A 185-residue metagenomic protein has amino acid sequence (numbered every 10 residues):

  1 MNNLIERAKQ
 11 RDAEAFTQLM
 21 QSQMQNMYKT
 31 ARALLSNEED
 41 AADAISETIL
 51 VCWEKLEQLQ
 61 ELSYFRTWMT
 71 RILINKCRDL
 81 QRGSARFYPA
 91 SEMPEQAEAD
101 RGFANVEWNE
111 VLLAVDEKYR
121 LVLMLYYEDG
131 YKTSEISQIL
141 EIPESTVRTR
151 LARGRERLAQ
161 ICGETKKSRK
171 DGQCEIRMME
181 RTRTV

Functional and structural regions predicted by a protein language model:
I5-K29, R120: A short, charge-rich alpha-helical start-of-domain segment used by transcription regulators
K9-Q10, S36, E47-Y64, G83-A85: Sigma70-family region 2
M20-E38, L112, E164: Amphipathic, Lys/Arg- and hydrophobic-enriched alpha-helical face
K29, D43-L50, E54, S63-N75: Structural recognition of an alpha-helix C-terminal capping motif at a helix-to-coil junction
E57-E61, R71-S91, R153: Arg/Lys-rich amphipathic alpha helix in sigma70-family domain 2
I74, R78, L140-R169: DNA-recognition helix of helix-turn-helix
D79, A85-L113, K132, I176-R183: Internal acidic/polar
V122-Y126: A short pre-motif secondary-structure segment
